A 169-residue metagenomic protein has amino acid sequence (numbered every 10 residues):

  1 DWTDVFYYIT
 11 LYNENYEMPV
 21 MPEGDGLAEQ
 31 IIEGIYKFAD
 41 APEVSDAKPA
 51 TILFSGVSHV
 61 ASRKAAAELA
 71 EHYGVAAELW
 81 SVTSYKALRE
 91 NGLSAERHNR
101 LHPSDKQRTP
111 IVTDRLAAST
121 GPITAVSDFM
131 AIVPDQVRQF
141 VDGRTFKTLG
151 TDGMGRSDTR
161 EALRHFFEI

Functional and structural regions predicted by a protein language model:
D1-I169: Thiamine diphosphate
